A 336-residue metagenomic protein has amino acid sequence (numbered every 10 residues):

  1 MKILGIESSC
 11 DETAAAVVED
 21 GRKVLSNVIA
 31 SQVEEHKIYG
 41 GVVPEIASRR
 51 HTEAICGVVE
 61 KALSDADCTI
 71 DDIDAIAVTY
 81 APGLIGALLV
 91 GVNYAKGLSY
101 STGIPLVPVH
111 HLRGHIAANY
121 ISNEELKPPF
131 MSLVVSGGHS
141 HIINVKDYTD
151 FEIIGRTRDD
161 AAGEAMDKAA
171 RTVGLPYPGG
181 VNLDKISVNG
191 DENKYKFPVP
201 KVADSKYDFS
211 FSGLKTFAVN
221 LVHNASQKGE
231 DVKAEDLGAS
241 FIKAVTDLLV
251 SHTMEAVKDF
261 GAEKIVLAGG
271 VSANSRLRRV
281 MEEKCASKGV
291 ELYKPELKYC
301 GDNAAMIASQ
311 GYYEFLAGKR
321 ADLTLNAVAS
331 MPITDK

Functional and structural regions predicted by a protein language model:
M1, V109-M131, Q310: Conserved phosphate-binding catalytic cores of ATP/NTP-utilizing and phosphoryl-transfer enzymes
K2-P82, H111, H115: N-terminal beta-alpha supersecondary unit
T13-E19, S132, S140-N144: Short beta-strand scaffold segments in enzyme catalytic cores
V78-T102, S275-K284: Short Gly/Thr/Asp-enriched flexible loops that form oxyanion-binding sites at enzyme active sites
P108-V109, M281-I307: Conserved phosphate-binding/catalytic loops in two-lobed NTP-binding clefts
H115, P295-I333: Glycine-rich phosphate-binding/hydrolytic loop that grips phosphoryl groups
E124, D147-D191, K215-T216, N220-A225: Glycine-rich phosphate-binding loop plus the immediately following alpha-helix
K185-I265, N274-K288, F315, D335-K336: A contiguous, well-structured pocket-lining segment that forms one wall/lid of small-molecule binding clefts in soluble
